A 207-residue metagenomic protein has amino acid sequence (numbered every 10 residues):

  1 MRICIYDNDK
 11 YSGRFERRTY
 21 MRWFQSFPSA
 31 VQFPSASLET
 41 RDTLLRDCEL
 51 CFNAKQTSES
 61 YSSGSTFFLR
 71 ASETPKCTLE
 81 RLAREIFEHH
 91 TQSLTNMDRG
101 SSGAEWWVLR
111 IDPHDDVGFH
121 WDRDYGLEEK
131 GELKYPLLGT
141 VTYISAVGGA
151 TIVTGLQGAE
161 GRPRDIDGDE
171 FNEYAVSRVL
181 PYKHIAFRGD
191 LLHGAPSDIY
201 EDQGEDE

Functional and structural regions predicted by a protein language model:
R2-W107, H114-V117: Non-heme Fe(II)/2-oxoglutarate
G100-E105, L109-E207: Catalytic core of non-heme Fe(II) oxygenases with the double-stranded beta-helix
